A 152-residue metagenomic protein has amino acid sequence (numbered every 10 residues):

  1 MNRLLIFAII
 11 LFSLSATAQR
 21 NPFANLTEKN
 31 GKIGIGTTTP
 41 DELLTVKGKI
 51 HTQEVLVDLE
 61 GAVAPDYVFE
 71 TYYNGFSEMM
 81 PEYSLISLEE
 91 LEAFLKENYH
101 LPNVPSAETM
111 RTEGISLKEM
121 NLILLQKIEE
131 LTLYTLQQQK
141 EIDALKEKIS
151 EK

Functional and structural regions predicted by a protein language model:
M1-A24, L91: Bacterial Sec-dependent N-terminal signal peptides
L11, L95-N98, K127: Alpha-helix boundary/capping residues
Q19-E82, S150: C-terminal trimerization/auto-chaperone modules of long, extracellular attachment fibers and adhesins
D41, E92, L125: Short glycine-/small-residue-rich flexible loop motifs, especially phosphate/cofactor-binding loops
V63-T109: Short, positively charged
T109-K152: C-terminal intramolecular chaperone/auto-processing assembly modules
